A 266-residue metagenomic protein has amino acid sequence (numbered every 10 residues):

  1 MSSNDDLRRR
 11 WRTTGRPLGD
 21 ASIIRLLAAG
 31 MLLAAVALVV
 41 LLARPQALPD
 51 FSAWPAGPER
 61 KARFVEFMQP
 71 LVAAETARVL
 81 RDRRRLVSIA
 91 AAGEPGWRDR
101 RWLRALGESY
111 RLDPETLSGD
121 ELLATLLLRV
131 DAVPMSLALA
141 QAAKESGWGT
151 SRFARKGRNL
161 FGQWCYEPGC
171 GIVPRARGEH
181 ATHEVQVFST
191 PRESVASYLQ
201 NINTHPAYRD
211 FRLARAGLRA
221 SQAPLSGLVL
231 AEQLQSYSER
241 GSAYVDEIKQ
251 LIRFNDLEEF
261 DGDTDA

Functional and structural regions predicted by a protein language model:
S2-A140, K144-A266: Catalytic cores of secreted/periplasmic lytic hydrolases that degrade extracellular macromolecules
